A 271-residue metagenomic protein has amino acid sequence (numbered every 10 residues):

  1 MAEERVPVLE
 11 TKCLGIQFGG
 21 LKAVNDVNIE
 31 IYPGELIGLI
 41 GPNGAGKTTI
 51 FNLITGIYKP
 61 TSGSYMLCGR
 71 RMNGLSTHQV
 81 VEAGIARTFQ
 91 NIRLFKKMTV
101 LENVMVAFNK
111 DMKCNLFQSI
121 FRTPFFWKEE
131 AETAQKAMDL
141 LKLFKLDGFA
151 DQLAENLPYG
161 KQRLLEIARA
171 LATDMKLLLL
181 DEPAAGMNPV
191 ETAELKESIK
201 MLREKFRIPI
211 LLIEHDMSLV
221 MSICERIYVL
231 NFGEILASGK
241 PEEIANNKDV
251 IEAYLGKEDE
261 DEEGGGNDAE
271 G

Functional and structural regions predicted by a protein language model:
A2-G271: Glycine-rich phosphate-binding loops of nucleotide-dependent enzymes
